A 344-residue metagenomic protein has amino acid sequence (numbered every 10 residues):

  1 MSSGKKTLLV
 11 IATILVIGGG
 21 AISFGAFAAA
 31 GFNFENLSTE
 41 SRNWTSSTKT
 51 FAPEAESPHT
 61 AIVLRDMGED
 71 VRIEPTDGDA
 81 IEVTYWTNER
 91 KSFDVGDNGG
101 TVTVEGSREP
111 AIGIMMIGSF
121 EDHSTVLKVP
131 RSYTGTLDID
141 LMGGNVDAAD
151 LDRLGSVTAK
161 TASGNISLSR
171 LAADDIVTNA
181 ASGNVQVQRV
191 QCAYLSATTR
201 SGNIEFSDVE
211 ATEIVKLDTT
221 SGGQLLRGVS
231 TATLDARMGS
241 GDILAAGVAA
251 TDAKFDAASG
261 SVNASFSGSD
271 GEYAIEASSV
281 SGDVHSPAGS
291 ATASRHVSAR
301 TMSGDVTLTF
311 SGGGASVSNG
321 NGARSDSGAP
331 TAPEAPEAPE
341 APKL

Functional and structural regions predicted by a protein language model:
M1-G4: N-terminal Lys/Arg-rich, disordered targeting/topogenic segments
L8-L9, K128: Hydrophobic alpha-helical transmembrane segments
L9-F27: Hydrophobic membrane-insertion alpha-helices, especially the h-region of bacterial N-terminal signal peptides
G25-S107, M116-D140, N145-D152, S156 (+4 more regions): Short linear S-[DN]-x-LW-Φ motif typified by the pepsin-like aspartic protease active-site region
P58, M67, D77, N98 (+22 more regions): Repetitive beta-strand solenoid architecture
A111-G113: Short, charged/polar, Gly/Pro-enriched secondary-structure boundary elements
V185-L344: Short, surface-exposed interaction patches in beta-rich subdomains that mediate adhesion/assembly near membranes
